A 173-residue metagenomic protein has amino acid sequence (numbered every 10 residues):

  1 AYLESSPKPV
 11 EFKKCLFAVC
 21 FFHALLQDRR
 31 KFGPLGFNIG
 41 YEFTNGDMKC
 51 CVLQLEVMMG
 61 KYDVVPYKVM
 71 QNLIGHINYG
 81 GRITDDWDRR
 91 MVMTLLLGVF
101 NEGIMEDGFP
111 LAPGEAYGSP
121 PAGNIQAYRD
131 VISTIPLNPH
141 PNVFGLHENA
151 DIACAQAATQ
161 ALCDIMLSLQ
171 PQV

Functional and structural regions predicted by a protein language model:
Y2-V173: Mixed-charge, low-complexity segments
